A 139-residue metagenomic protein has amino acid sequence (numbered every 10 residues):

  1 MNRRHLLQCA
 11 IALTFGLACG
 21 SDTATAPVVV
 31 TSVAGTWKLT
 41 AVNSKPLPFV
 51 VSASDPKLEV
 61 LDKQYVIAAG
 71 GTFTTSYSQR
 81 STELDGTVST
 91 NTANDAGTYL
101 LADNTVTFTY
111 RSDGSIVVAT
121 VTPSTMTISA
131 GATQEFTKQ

Functional and structural regions predicted by a protein language model:
M1-C9: Bacterial N-terminal signal peptides that target proteins for export
F15-C19: C-terminal motif of bacterial Sec signal peptides marking the signal peptidase cleavage site
G20-Q139: Lipid interaction determinants
